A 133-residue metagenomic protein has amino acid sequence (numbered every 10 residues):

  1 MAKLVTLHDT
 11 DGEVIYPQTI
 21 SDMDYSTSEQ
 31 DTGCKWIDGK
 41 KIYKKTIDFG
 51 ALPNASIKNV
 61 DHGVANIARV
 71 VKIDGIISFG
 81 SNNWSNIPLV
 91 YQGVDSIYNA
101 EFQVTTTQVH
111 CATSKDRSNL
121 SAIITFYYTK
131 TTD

Functional and structural regions predicted by a protein language model:
A2-E13, Q18-A68, R117-D133: Extracellular receptor-binding modules and their adjoining Ser/Thr/Gly/Asp/Asn-rich linkers
T27-E29, I77, D95: Intrinsically disordered, low-complexity regions enriched in Ser/Pro/Gly/Gln/His and often acidic
T27-E29, K72, A100-F102: Generic structural motif
A65-I77: Solvent-exposed beta-hairpin/edge-strand motifs
F79-N82, R117-S118: Extended, low-complexity, turn-rich repeat/linker tracts enriched in Gly/Pro/Ser/Thr and Asp/Glu that occur
S85-Y91: Short, surface-exposed beta-strand/strand-loop-strand elements in extracellular ectodomains
Y91-D133: Surface-exposed interaction regions enriched in Ser/Thr/Asp/Glu that occur as long low-complexity tracts or repetitive
